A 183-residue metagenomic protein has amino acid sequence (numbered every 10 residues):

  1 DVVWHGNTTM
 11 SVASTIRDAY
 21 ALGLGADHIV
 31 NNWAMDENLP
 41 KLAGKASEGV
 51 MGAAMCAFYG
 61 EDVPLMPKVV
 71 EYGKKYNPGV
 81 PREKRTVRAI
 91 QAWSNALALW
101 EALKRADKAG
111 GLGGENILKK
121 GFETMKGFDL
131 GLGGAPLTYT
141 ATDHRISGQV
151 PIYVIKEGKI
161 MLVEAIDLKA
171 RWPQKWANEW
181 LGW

Functional and structural regions predicted by a protein language model:
D1-W183: Extracytosolic ligand-binding ectodomains
